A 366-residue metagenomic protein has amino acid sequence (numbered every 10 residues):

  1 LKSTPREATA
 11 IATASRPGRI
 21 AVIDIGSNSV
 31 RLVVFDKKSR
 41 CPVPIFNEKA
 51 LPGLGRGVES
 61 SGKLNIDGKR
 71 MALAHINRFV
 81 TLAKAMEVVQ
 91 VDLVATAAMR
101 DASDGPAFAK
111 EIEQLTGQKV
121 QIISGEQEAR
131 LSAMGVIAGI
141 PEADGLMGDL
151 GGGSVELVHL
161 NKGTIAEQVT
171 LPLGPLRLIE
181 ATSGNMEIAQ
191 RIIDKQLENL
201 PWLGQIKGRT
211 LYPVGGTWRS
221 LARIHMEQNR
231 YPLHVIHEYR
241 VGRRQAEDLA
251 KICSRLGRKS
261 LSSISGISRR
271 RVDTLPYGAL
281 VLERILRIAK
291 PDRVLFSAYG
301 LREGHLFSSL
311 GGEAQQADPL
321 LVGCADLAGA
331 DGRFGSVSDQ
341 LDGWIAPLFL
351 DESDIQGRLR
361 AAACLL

Functional and structural regions predicted by a protein language model:
L1-R19: Non-catalytic pre-domain segments flanking phosphatase-related domains
A12, P42, M147, W202-L203: Short secondary-structure boundary/capping segments
A12-A14, V22-D24, M147-D149, I355-Q356: Replace "in large, NTP-powered and nucleic-acid-processing enzymes" with "in large, NTP-powered factors and other
A14-P44: N-terminal basic/disordered segments at the start of proteins
I20, V34-K37, G53, G57-V88 (+4 more regions): Helical "lid/coupling" subdomains associated with nucleotide-phosphate turnover
D24-S29, G148-S154, V214-T217, A298-G300: A short acidic Gly-Thr/Ser loop motif
N47-A50: Short amphipathic
L93: Dinucleotide-binding Rossmann-like beta1-alpha1 core, especially the glycine-rich loop that anchors the ADP
